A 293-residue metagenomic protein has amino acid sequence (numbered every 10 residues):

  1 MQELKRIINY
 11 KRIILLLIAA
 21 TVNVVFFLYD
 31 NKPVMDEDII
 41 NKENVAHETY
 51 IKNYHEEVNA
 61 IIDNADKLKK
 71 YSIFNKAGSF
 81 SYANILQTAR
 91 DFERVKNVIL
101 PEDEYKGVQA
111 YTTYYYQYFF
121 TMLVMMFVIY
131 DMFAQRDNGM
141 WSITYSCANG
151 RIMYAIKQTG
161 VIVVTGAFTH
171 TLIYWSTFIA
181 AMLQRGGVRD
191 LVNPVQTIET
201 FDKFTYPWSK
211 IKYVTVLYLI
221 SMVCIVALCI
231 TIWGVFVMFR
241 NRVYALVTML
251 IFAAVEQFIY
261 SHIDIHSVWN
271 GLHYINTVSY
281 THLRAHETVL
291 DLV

Functional and structural regions predicted by a protein language model:
M1-A20, Q158: Aromatic- and glycine-rich beta-strand/loop motifs that create alpha-glucan
Y10-K11, A148-G150, N241-R242: Short loop-to-helix capping motifs
N23-A65, N84, T88-Q135, A155-M238 (+2 more regions): Secretory targeting signals
Y145-R151, H286: Short helix-to-coil transition segments within interhelical loops that connect adjacent transmembrane helices
V243-E256: Central hydrophobic cores of alpha-helical transmembrane segments in multi-pass integral membrane proteins
I265-H273: Extracellular/periplasmic helix-loop-helix junctions in multi-pass membrane proteins
T281-T288: Conserved small/polar residues in nucleotide/adenosyl-binding loops
